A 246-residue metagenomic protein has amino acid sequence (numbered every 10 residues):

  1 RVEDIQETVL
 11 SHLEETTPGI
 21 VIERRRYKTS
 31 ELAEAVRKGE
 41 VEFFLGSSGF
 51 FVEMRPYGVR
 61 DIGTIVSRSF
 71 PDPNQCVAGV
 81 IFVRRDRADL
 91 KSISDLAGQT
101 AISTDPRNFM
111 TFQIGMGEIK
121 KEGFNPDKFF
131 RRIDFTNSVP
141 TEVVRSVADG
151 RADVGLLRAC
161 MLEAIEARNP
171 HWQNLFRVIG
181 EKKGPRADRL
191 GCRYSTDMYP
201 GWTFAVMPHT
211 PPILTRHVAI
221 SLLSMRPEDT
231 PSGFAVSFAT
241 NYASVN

Functional and structural regions predicted by a protein language model:
R1-E53, Y57: Extracytoplasmic small-molecule ligand-binding "clamshell" domains of the periplasmic binding protein/Venus flytrap
R1-T16, N74-R145, C160: Bilobed "Venus flytrap"/periplasmic-binding protein-like clamshell domains and structurally analogous long
V2, T100-N108, I133-D134, D149-A152 (+2 more regions): Second-shell loop/turn segments in exported
E7-E14, R84-R87, W172-V245: Extended ligand-binding regions for polar small-molecule ligands
E31-A35, P140-S146, A152, M161-L162: Short, hydrophobic alpha-helical packing/hinge segments within bilobed ligand-binding/sensory domains
E34-D95, P106, M116: Acidic, polar ligand-binding/catalytic clefts
L45-G58, G117-K121, A148-D149, D153-A187: A ligand-binding cleft/hinge motif common to bilobed small-molecule-binding domains
V59-N74, F129-R132, E166-M198: Short beta-strand->loop
